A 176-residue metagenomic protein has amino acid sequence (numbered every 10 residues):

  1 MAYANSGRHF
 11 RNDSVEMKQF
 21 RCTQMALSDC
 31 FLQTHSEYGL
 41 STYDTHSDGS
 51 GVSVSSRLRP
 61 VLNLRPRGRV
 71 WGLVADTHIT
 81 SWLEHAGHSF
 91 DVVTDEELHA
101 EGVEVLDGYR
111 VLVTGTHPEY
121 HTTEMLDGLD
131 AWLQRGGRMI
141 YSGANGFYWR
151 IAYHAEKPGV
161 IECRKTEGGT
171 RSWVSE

Functional and structural regions predicted by a protein language model:
M1-L106: Aromatic-Pro/Gly-enriched surface loop or interdomain linker that acts as a lid/target-recognition segment
H9, F20, L112, A131-L133 (+1 more regions): Short, low-complexity, polar/charged sequence segments that are solvent-exposed and flexible
F20, Y141-S142, E167-R171: Short, surface-exposed, polar/charged, turn-prone segments marking secondary-structure boundaries
G68-A155: Helical hinge/lid and interdomain linker segments adjacent to catalytic or ligand-binding clefts that mediate domain
W149-E176: Extended catalytic-interface subdomain
